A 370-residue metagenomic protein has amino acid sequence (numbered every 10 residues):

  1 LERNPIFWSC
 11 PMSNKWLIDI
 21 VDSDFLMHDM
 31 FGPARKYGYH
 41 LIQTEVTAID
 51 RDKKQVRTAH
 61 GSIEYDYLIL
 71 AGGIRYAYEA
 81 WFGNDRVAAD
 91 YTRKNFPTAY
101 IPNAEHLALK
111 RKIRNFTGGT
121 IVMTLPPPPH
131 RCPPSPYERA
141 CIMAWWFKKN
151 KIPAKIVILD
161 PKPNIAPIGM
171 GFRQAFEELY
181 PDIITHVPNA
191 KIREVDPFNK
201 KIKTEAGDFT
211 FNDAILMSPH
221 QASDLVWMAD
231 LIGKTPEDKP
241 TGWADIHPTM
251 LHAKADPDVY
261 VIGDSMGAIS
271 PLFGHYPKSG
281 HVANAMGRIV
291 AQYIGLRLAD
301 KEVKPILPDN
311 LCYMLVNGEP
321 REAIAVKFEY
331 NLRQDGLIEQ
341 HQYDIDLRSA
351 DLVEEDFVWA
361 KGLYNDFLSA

Functional and structural regions predicted by a protein language model:
L1-H40, P127-I168: Beta1-alpha1 glycine-rich phosphate/pyrophosphate-binding loop at the start of Rossmann-like nucleotide-binding domains
K36-I49, Q55-V56, I63, W145-G242 (+1 more regions): A Rossmann-like FAD-binding core segment of flavoenzymes
L41-E138, W145-K149: FAD-binding core/adjacent interface of flavoenzyme oxidoreductases
R86-N115, T210-D213, M217-A283: FAD-site-proximal beta/loop scaffold in flavoenzymes
T120, P153-V157, D258: Residues at the starts of beta-strands that form the adenosine-phosphate
N164, P305-I324: Flavin (FAD/FMN) cofactor-binding core of flavoprotein oxidoreductases
I262-P308, M314-L315: A conserved FAD-binding loop/helix module that cradles the flavin
A323-A370: C-terminal auxiliary extensions adjacent to catalytic cores
